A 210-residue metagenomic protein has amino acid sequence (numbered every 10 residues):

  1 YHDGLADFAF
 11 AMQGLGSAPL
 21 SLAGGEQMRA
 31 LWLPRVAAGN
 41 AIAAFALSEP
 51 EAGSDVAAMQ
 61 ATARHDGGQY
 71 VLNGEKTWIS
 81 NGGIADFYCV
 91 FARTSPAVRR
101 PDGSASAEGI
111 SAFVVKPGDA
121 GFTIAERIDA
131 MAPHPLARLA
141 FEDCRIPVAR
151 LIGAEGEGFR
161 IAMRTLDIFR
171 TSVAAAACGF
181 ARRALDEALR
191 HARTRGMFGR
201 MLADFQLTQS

Functional and structural regions predicted by a protein language model:
Y1-A30, P34-N40, N81-F87: Internal helix-loop-helix
A23-E26, D66-G68, R93-A97, P117-A120 (+1 more regions): Short loop segments at secondary-structure junctions
G39-L47: A short, Trp-centered hydrophobic/proline-enriched beta-strand micro-motif
A46-E49, F91-T94, E126: Short beta-strand segments that buttress and anchor functional surface loops
E51-M59, A130: Active-site-adjacent elements of ketosynthase-type condensing enzymes
A61-R64: A structural signal for short hydrophobic beta-strand segments in well-ordered beta-sheet cores
Q69, N73-T123: A short core secondary-structure module
A112, F122-S210: Glycine-rich beta->alpha junctions and the first turn(s) of the following alpha-helix
